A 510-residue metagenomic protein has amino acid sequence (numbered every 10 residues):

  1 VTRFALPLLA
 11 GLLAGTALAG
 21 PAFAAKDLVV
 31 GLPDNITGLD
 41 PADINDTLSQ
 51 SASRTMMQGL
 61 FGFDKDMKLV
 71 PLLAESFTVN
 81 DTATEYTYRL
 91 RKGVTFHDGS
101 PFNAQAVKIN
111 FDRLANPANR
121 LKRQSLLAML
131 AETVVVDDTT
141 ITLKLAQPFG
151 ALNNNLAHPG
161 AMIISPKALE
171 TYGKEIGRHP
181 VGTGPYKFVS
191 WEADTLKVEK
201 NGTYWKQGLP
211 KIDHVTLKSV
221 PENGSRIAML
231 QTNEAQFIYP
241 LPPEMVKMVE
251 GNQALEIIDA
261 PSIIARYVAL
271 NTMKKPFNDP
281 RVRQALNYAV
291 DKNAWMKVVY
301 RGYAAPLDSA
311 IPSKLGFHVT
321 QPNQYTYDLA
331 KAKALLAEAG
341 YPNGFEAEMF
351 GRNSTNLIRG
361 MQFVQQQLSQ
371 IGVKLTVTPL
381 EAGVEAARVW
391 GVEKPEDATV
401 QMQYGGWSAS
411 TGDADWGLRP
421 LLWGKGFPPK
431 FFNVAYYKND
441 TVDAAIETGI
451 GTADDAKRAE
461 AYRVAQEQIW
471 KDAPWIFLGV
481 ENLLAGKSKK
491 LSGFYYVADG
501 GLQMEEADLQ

Functional and structural regions predicted by a protein language model:
V30, G99, Q367-K425, A461: Periplasmic binding protein-like
G31-D81, I109-D112, V181-G182: N-terminal lobe/hinge region of extracytoplasmic solute-binding protein
K68, A157-P210, H214, A330 (+1 more regions): Gly/Pro-rich hinge or "lid" segments in bacterial periplasmic/extracellular proteins
R89, Q124-A168: Surface-exposed binding/hinge segments that line and control ligand-binding clefts or catalytic entry sites
N155, M248-V249, M273, F277-L315 (+2 more regions): Periplasmic-binding protein-like
G202-M248, K374: Ligand-site clamp/hinge motif
R301, A305-E338, N356-R359: Structural transition elements
K374-A387, W416-S488, Q510: Extracytoplasmic/peripheral linker and loop segments enriched in polar/acidic and small residues with frequent Thr/Pro
